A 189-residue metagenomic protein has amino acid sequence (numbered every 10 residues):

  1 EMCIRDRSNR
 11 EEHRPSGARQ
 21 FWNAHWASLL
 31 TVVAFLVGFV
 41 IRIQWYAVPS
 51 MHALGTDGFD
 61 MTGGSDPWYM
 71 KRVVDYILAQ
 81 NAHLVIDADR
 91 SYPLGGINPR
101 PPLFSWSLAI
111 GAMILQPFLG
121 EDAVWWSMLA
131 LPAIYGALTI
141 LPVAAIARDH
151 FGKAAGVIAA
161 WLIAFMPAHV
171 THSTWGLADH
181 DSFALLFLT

Functional and structural regions predicted by a protein language model:
E1, R5-L54, S65, V157: Start-transfer (signal-anchor) and selected internal transmembrane alpha helices of multi-pass inner/ER membrane
R5-W22, V74, V85-I86, G95-P99 (+4 more regions): Acidic, polar-rich N-terminal leader regions of halophilic archaeal proteins
H13, H25, Y46, H52 (+4 more regions): Histidine (H) residue identity feature
F21, H25-L29, W125, L129-P132 (+1 more regions): Membrane-water interface of alpha-helical transmembrane segments
W26-V32, D60-M70, A145-F151: Short, mixed-charge, low-aromatic patches
T31-V32, T56-D57, R90-S91, G156-V157 (+1 more regions): Short hydrophobic "helix-edge" motifs at membrane interfaces and signal-peptide entry regions
F35-I41, P117, A130-D149, A155-T189: Membrane-embedded helix bundles of polyisoprenyl
G38-T139, M166, D179: Membrane-interface coil-to-helix junctions
